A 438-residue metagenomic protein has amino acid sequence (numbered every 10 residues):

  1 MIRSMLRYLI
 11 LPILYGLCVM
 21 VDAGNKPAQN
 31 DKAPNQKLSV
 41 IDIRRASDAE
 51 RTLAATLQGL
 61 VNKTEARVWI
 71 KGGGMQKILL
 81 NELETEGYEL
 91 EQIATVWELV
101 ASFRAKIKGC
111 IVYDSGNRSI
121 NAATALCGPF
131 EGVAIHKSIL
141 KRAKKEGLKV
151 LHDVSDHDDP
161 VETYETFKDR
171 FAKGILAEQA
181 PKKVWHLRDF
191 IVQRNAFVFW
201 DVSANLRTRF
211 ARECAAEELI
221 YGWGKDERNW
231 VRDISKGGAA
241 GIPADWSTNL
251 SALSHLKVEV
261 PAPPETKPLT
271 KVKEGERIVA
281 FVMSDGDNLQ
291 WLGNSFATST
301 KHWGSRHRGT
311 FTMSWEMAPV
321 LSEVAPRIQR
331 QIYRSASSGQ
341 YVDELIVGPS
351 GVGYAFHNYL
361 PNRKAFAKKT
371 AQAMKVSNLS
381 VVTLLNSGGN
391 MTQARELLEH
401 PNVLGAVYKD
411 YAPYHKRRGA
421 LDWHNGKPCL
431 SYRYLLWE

Functional and structural regions predicted by a protein language model:
M1-I10: Bacterial N-terminal signal peptides that target proteins for export
I10-V19: Bacterial N-terminal signal peptides
V21-V324, C429-E438: Terminal accessory/targeting
R207-K236, Y359-W437: Catalytic domains of cell-wall/extracellular-matrix polysaccharide-remodeling enzymes, centered on de-N-acetylation
P264-T383, S387-K409: Catalytic alpha-helical scaffold of carbohydrate-active enzymes acting on polysaccharides/glycoconjugates
